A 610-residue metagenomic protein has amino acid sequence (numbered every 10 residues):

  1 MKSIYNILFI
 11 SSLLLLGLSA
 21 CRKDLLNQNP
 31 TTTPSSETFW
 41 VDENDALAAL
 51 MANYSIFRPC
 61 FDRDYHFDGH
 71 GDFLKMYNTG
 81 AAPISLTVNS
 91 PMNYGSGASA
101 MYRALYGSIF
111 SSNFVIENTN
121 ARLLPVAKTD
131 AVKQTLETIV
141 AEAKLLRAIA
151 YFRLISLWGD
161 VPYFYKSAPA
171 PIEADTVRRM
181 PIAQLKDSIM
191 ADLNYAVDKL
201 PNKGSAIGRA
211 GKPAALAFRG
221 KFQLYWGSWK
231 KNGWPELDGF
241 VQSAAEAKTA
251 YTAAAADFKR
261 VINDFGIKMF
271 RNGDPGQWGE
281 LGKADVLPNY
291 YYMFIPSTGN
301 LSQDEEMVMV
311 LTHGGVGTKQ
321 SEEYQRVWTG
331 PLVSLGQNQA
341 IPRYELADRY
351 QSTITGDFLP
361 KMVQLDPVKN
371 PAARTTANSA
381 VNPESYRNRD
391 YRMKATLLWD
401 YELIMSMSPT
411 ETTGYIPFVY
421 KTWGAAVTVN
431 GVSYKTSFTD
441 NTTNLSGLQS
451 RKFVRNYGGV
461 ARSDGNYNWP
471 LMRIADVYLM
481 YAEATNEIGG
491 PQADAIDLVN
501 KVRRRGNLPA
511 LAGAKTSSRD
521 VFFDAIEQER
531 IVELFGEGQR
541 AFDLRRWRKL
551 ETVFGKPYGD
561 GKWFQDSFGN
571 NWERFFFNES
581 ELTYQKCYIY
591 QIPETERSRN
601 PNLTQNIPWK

Functional and structural regions predicted by a protein language model:
M1-L8: Bacterial N-terminal signal peptides that target proteins for export
S3, L16-V41, I189, G220 (+3 more regions): Bacterial Sec-dependent N-terminal signal peptides
F9-G17: Bacterial N-terminal signal peptides
C21-L25, L105-S108, S188, A255 (+6 more regions): Long, intrinsically disordered, low-complexity segments
R22-P83, V161, Q223-T428, F554: An aromatic- and glycine-enriched ligand-binding surface/loop that stacks and positions planar moieties
S35, W40-F61, T79-W158, I172-K212 (+9 more regions): Conserved, well-structured interaction surfaces
P125-K133, D160-R179, A183, K230-A253: Short coil/linker segments at helix-helix boundaries
D192-L193, K199, G414-D464, E551 (+1 more regions): Extended glycan-interaction surfaces of carbohydrate-active proteins
